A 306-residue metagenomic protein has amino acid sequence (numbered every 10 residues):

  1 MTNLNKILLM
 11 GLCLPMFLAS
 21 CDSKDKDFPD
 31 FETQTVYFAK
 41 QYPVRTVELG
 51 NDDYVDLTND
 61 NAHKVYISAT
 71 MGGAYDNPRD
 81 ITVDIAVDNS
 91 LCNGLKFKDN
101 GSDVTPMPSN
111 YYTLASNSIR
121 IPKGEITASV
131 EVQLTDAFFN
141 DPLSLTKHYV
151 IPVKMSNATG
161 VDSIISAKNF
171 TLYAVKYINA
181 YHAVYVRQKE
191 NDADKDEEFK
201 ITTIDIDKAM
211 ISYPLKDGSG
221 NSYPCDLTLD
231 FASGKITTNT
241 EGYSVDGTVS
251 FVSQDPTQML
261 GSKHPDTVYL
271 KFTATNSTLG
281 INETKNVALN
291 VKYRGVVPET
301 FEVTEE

Functional and structural regions predicted by a protein language model:
M1-L8: Bacterial N-terminal signal peptides that target proteins for export
F17-S20: C-terminal motif of bacterial Sec signal peptides marking the signal peptidase cleavage site
D22-S116, R120, S129, Q133-Y149 (+1 more regions): Intrinsically disordered, low-complexity regulatory regions in eukaryotic proteins
